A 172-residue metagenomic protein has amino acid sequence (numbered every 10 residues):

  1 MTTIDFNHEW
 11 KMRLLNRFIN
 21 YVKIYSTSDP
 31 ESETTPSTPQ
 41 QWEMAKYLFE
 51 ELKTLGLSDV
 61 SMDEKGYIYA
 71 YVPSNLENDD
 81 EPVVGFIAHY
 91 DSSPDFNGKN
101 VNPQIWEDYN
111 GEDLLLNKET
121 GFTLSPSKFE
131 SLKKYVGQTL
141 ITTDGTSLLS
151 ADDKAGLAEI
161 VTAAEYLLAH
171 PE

Functional and structural regions predicted by a protein language model:
M1-F6, R17-N20, W106-L115: Short charge-dense sequence patches
T2, I19-T27, K53-L57, E165-E172: Generic secondary-structure signature for well-ordered alpha-helical cores
I4-D5, K11-P39, T142: N-terminal capping segment at the start of a domain
I4-L15, K118-K128: Phosphate-binding glycine-rich loops and adjacent basic patches that engage nucleotide phosphates, nucleic-acid
E9, R13-N16, P39, E43 (+3 more regions): Conserved active-site and cofactor/substrate-binding residues in soluble primary-metabolism enzymes
E33-E81, G85-I87, D91: A non-catalytic alpha/beta surface segment that caps or lines the substrate-entry region of metallo-dependent hydrolase
D79-E159, A163-E172: Active-site metal-coordination/substrate-binding segment of hydrolases, especially metallo-dependent peptidases
